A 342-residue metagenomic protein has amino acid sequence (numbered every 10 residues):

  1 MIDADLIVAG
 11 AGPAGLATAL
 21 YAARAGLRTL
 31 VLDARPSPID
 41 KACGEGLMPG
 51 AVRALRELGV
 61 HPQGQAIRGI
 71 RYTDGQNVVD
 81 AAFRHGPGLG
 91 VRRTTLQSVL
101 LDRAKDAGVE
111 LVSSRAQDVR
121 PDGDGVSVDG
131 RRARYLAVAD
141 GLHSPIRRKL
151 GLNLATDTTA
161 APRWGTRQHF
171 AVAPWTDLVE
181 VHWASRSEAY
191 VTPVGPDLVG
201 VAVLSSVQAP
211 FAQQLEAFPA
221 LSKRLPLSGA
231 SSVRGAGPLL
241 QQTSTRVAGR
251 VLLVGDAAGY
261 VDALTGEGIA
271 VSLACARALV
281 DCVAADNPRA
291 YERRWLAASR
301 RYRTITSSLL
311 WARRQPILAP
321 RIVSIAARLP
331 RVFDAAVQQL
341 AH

Functional and structural regions predicted by a protein language model:
M1-A14: Beta1/beta-strand and adjacent pyrophosphate-binding region of the FAD-binding site in flavoprotein oxidoreductases
I7, L20-C43: Glycine-rich FAD pyrophosphate-binding loop
A9, V138-A139, L253: Redox-cofactor binding/interface segments in oxidoreductases and associated redox assembly factors
R35-L58: Conserved N-terminal glycine-rich FAD pyrophosphate-binding loop of Rossmann-like flavoproteins
V52-L101: A conserved beta-strand/loop capping segment in the N-terminal third of enzymes that catalyze redox or closely related
R103-L227: Predominantly flavin-linked oxidoreductase catalytic cores and closely associated redox partners
D118, A161, V207-V280: FAD/FMN-dependent oxidoreductases across multiple families
D281-H342: C-terminal helical "tail/cap" subdomain of flavin- and related membrane-associated enzymes
